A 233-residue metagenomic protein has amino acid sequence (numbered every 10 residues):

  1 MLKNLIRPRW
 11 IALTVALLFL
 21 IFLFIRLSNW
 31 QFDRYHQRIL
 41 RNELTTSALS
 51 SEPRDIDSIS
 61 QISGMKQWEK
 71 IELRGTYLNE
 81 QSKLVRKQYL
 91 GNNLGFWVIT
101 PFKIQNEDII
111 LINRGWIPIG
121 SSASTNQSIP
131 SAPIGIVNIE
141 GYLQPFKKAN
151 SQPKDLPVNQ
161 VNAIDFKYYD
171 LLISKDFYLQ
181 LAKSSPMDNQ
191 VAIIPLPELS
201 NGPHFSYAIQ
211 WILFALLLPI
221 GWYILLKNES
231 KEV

Functional and structural regions predicted by a protein language model:
M1-V233: Surface-exposed, charge/polar-rich loops and edge strands
